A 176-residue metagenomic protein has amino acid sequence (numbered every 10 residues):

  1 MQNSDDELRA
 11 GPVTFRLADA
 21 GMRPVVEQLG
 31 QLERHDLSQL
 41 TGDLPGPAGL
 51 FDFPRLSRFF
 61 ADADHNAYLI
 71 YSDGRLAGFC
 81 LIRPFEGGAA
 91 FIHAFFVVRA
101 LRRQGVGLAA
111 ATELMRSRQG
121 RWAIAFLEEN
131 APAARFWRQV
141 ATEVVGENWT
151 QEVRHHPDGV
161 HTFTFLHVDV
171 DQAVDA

Functional and structural regions predicted by a protein language model:
M1-R9, Q172-A176: Actinobacteria-biased recognition of intrinsically disordered, low-complexity terminal regions
V13-Q31, L37: A short beta-loop-alpha structural element at the N-terminal edge of CoA-dependent acyl/N-acetyltransferase catalytic
R34-L56: Conserved GNAT-fold acetyl-CoA-binding loop/helix
R55-L69: A short helix-loop-beta-strand connector motif used in the catalytic cores of GNAT acetyltransferases and, in some
L69, R75-P84, F91, F96: Conserved beta-strand in the GNAT
V97, R103-R116: Conserved acetyl-CoA-binding loop-helix of GNAT-fold acetyltransferases
A123-R138, T142, E152-D158: Conserved beta-strand-loop-alpha-helix junction that forms the acyl-donor binding cleft
T150-D175: Charged phosphate-binding loop/patch that engages nucleotide di/tri-phosphates or the phosphate backbone of nucleic
